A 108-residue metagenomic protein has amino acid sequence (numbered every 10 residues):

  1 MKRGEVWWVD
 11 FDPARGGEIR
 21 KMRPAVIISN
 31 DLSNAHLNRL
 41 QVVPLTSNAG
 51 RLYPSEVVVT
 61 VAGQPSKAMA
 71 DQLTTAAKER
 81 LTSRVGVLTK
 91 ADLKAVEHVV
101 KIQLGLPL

Functional and structural regions predicted by a protein language model:
M1-L108: Conserved functional hotspots at enzyme active or ligand-binding sites that engage polyanionic ligands
